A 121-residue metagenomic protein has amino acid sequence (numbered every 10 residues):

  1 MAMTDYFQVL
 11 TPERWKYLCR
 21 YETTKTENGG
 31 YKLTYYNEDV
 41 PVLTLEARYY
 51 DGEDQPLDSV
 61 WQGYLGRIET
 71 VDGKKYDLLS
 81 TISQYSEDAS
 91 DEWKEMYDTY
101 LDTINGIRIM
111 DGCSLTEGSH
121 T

Functional and structural regions predicted by a protein language model:
M1-D5, G118-T121: N-terminal, intrinsically disordered, polar/charged segments of Gram-positive cell-envelope systems that serve as
A2-T4, P12-V60: Secretory pathway targeting signatures of secreted, lumenal, and periplasmic proteins
T4, V71-D72: Structural motif
W15, S80-T121: Surface-exposed amphipathic alpha-helical segments
V60-T70: Short, surface-exposed beta-strand/loop micro-motifs that present aromatic residues
R67, L78-S80: A short, surface-exposed interaction/processing loop segment used at functional sites
